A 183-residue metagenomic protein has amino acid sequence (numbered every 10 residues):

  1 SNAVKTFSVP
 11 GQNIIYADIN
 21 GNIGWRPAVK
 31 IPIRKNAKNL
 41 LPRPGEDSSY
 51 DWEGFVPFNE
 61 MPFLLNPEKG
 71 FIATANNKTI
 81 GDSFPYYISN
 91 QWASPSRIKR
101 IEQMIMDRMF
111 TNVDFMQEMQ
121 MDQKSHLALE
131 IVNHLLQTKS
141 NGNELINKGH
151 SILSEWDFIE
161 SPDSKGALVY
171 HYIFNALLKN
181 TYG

Functional and structural regions predicted by a protein language model:
S1-S8: Alpha/propeptide regions of enzymes that mature by internal proteolysis
G11: Segments that shape or occlude catalytic/ligand-binding pockets
D18-G183: Long, compositionally biased non-active-site segments enriched in small/hydrophobic residues and glycine
